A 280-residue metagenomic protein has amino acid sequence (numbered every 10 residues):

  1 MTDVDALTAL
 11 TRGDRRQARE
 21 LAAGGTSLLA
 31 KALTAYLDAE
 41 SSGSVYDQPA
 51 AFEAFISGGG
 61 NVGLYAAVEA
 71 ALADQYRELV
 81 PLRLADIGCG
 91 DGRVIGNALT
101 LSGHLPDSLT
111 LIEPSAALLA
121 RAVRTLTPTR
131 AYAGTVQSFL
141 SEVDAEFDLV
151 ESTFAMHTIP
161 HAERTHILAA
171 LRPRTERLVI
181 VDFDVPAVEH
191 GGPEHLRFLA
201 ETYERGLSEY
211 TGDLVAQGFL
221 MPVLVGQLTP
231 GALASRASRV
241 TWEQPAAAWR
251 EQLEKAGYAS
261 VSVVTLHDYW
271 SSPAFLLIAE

Functional and structural regions predicted by a protein language model:
D3-E53: N-terminal, positively charged/glycine-rich alpha-helical extensions of SAM-dependent methyltransferases
E40-Y76: Class I SAM-dependent methyltransferase Rossmann-like catalytic core, especially the SAM/SAH-binding loop
A85, D91-S138: Class I SAM-dependent methyltransferase SAM/SAH-binding core
S138-D144: Short conserved loop adjoining the S-adenosyl-L-methionine
E151: A conserved beta-strand element that flanks and buttresses the S-adenosyl-L-methionine
I159-L171: A short, conserved alpha-helix within the catalytic core of class I
T175-D184: Conserved beta-strand signature within the Rossmann-like core of class I S-adenosyl-L-methionine
F183-Q252: C-terminal alpha-helical "lid/dimerization" subdomain adjacent to the S-adenosyl-L-methionine
